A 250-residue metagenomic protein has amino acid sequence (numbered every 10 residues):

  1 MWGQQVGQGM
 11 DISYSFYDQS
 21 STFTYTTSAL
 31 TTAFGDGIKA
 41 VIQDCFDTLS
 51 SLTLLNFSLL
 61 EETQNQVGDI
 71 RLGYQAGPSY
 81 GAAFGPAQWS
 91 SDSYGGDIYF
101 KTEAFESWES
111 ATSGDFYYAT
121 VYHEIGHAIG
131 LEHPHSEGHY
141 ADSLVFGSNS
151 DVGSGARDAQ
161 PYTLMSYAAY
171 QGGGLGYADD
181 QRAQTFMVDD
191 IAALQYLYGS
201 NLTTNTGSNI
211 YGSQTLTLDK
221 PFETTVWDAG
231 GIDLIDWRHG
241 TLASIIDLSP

Functional and structural regions predicted by a protein language model:
M1-P250: Zinc-dependent metalloendopeptidases
